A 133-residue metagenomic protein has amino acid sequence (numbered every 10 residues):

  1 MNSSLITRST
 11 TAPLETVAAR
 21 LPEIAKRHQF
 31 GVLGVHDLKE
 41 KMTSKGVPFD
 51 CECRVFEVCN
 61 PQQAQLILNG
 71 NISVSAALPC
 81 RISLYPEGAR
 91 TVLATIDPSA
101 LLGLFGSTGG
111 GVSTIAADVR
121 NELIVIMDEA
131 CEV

Functional and structural regions predicted by a protein language model:
M1-H28: Terminal, regulation- and interaction-focused segments at domain boundaries
T11-P13, C59, Y85, I96: Solvent-exposed residues in well-ordered beta-strands and their adjoining turns, especially edge/terminal strands
V17-A19, G34, I67: Residue-level preference for nonpolar/small residues embedded in alpha-helices
P22-K41: Charged, well-structured alpha/beta interaction segments
D37-L84: Compact, glycine-rich, soluble single-domain proteins
R81-G109: Beta-strand/loop substructures that line and gate deep hydrophobic ligand-binding cavities in soluble
L104-V133: Well-ordered alpha/beta subsegment
